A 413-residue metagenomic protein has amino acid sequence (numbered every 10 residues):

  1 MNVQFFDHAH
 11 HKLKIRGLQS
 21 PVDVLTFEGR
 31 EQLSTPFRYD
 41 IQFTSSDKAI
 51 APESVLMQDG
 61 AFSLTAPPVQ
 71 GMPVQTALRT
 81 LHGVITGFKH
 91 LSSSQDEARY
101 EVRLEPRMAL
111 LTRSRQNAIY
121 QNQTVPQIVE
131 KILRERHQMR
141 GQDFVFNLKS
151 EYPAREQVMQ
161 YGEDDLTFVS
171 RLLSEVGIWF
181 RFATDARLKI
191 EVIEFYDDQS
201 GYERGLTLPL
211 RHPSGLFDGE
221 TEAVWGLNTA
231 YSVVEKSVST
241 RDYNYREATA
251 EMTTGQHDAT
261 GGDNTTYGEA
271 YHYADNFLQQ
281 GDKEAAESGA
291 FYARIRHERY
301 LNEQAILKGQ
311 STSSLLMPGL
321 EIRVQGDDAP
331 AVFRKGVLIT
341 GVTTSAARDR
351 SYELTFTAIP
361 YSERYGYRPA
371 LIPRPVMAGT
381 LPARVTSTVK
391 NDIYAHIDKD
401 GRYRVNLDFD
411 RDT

Functional and structural regions predicted by a protein language model:
M1-T413: Amphipathic alpha-helical and helix-coil boundary elements used as assembly and membrane-proximal scaffolds
